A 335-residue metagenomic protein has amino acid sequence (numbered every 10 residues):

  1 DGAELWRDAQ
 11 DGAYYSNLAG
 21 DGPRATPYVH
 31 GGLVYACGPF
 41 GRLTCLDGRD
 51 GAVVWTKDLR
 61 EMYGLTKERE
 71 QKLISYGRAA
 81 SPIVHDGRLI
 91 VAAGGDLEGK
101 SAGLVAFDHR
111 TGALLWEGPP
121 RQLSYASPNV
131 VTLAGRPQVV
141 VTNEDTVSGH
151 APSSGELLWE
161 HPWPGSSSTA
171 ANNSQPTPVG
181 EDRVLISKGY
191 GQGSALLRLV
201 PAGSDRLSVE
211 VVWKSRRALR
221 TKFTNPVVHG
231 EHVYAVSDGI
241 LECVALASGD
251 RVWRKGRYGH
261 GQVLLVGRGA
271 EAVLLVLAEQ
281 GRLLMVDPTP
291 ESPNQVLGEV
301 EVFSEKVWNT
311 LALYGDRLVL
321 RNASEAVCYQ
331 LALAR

Functional and structural regions predicted by a protein language model:
D1-R335: Noncatalytic, solvent-exposed loop/strand surfaces of beta-propeller-type extracellular/periplasmic domains
